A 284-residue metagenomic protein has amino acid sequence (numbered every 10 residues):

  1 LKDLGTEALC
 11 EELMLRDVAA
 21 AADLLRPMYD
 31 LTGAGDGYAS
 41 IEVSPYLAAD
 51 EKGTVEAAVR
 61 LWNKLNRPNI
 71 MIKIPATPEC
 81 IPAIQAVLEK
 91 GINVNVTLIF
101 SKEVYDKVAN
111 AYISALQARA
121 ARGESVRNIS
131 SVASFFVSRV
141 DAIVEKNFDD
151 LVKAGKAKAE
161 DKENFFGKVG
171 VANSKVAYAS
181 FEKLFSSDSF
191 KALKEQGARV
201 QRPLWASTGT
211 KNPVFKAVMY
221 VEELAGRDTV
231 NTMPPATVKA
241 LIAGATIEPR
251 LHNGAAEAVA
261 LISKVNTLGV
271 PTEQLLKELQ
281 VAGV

Functional and structural regions predicted by a protein language model:
L1-A83: Active-site beta->alpha loop and helix N-cap motifs at the rims of alpha/beta catalytic domains
E11-L15, L47, L98, G167-V171 (+4 more regions): Hydrophobic alpha-helical scaffolding
D23-D30, N63-N66, N110-A121, D149 (+5 more regions): Generic secondary-structure signature for well-ordered alpha-helical cores
I41, V87, P234: Residue-level signature of catalytic and energy-coupling elements of molecular machines, predominantly ATP/GTP-dependent
N66, A86-V94: Glycine-enriched alpha-helix->loop->beta-strand junction motifs that scaffold or abut catalytic
I70-I74, V94-L98, L275: Short catalytic-loop micro-motif centered on adjacent basic/acidic residues
I92-A236: Catalytic alpha/beta core domains of metabolic enzymes, predominantly
G197-V284: Flexible, acidic glycine-rich loops studded with aromatic residues
